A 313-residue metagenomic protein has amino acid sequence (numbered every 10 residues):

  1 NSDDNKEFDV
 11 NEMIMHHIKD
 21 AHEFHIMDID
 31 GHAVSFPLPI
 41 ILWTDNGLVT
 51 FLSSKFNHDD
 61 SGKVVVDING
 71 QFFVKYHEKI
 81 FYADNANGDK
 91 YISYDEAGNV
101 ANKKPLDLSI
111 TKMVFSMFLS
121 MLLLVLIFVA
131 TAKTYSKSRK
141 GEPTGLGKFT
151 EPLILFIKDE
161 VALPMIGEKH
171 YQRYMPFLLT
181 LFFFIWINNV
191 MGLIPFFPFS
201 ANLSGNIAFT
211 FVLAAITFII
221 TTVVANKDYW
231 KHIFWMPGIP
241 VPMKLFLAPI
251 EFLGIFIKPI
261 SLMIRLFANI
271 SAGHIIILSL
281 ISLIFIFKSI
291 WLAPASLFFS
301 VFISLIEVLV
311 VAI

Functional and structural regions predicted by a protein language model:
N1-P143: Perimembrane topogenic segments of multi-pass inner/organellar membrane proteins
A21, F156-D159, L193, I286: Structured segments of extracytoplasmic/periplasmic soluble domains in secreted or envelope-associated proteins
V100-P105, I157-Y171: Cytosolic juxtamembrane amphipathic/interface segments immediately preceding and feeding into a transmembrane helix
T111-S116, P143, G147, G167-P176 (+3 more regions): Membrane-interface starts of transmembrane alpha-helices
L126-M165, D228: Hydrophobic transmembrane alpha-helix segments characteristic of membrane transport and insertion machinery
M175, L179-I194, S204, A208-V212 (+1 more regions): Hydrophobic alpha-helical transmembrane segments and adjacent short intramembrane/lumenal linkers of inner/organellar
